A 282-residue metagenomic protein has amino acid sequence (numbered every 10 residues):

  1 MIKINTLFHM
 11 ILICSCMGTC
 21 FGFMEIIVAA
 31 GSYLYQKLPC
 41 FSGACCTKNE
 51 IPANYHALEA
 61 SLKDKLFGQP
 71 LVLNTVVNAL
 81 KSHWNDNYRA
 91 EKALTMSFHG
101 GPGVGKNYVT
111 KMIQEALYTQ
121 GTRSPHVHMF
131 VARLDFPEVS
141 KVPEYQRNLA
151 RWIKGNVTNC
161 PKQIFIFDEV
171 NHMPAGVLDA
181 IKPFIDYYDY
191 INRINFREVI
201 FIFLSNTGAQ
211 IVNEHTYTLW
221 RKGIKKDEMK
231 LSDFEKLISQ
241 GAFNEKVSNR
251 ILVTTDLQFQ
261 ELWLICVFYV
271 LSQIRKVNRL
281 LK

Functional and structural regions predicted by a protein language model:
I2-Y55, K65: Extended, charged/polar low-complexity intrinsically disordered regions
M17-C40, N107, K111-E115, V253 (+2 more regions): C-terminal alpha-helical "lid" subdomain
P52-L94: Pre-Walker A (pre-P-loop) alpha-helix and adjacent loop at the N terminus of AAA/AAA+ ATPase modules, a conserved
K92-V127: Walker A/P-loop
S124-C160: Short glycine-rich substrate-engagement loop in P-loop NTPases that contacts/grips substrate
K154-G155, A175-I202, N206-Q210, R221-K222 (+1 more regions): Conserved catalytic/switch belt of AAA+ P-loop NTPases
D168-V170: Walker B catalytic acidic pair
I211-K282: Conserved AAA+ ATPase core "coupling" helix
